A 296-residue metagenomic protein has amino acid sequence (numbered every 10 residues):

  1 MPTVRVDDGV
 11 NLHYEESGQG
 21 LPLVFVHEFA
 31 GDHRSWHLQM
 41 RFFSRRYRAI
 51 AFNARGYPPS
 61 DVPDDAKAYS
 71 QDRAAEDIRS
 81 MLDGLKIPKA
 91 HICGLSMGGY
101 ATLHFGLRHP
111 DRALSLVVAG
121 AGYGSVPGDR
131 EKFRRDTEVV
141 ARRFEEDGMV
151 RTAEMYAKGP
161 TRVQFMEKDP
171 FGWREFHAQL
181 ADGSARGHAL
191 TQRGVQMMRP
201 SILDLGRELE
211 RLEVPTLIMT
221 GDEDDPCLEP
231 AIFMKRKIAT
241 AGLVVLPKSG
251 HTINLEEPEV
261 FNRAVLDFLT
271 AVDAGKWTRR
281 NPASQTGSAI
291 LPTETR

Functional and structural regions predicted by a protein language model:
V6-K67: Conserved HGGG/HGGXW glycine-rich cap/lid loop of the alpha/beta-hydrolase fold
D72-A90: Conserved acidic catalytic loop of the alpha/beta-hydrolase fold
G94, G98, T102: Gly/Ala-rich beta-loop-alpha elbow adjacent to hydrolase catalytic centers
L103, L107-R108, A113-D147, R151: Flexible "cap/lid" loop of the alpha/beta hydrolase fold
P127-K132, E146-E208: Conserved alpha/beta-hydrolase catalytic His-Asp/Glu region
L212, I218-T220: Short beta-strand/loop motif that positions the catalytic acidic residue of the alpha/beta-hydrolase fold
D225-P230: Conserved alpha/beta-hydrolase "acid-adjacent" motif
A241-R296: Catalytic active-site module of serine/aspartate enzymes centered on a nucleophile-bearing elbow/loop
